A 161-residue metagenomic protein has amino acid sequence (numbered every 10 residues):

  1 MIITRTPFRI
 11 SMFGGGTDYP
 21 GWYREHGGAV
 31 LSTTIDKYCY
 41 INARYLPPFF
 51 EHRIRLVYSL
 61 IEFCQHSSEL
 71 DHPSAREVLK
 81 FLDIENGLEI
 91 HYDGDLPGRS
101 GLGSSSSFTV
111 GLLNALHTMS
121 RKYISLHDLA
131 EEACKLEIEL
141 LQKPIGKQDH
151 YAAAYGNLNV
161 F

Functional and structural regions predicted by a protein language model:
M1-L102, S106, N114-I124, G156-L158: ATP-binding N-lobe of GHMP and related small-molecule kinases
L126-F161: Alpha/beta catalytic cores of group-transfer enzymes, especially the acyltransferase/condensing modules of polyketide
